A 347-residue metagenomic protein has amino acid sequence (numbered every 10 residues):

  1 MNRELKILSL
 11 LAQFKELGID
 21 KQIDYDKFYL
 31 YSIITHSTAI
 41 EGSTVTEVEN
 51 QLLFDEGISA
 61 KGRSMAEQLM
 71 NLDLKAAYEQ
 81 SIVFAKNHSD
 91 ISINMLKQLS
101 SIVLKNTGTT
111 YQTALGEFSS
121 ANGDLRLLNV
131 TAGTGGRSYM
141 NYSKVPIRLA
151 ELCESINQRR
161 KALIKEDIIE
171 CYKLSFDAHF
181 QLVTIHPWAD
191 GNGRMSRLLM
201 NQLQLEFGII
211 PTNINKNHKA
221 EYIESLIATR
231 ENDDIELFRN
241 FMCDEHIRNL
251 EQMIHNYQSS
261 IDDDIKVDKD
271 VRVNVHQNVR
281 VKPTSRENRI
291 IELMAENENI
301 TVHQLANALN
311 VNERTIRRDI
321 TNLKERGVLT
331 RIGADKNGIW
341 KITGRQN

Functional and structural regions predicted by a protein language model:
M1-D190, R194-N347: FIC/Doc superfamily catalytic core
